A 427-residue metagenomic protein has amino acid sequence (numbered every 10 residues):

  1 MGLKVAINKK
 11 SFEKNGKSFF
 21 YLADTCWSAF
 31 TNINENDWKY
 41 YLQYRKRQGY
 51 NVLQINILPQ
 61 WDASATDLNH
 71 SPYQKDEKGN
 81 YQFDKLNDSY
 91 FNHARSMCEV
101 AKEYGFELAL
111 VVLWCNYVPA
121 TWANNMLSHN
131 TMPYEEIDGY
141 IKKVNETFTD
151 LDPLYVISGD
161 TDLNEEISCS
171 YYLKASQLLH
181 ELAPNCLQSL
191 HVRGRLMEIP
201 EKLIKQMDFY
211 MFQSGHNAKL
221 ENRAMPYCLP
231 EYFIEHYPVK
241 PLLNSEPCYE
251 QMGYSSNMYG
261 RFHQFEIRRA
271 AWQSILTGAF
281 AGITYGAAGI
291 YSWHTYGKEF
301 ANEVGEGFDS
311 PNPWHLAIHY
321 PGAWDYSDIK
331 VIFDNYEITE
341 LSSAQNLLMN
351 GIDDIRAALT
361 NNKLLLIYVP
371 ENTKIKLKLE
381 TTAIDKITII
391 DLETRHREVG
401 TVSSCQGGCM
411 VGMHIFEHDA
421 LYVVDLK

Functional and structural regions predicted by a protein language model:
M1-Q48, K363, I375-G400, H414-K427: Non-catalytic accessory regions flanking glycosidase/transglycosidase catalytic cores in CAZymes
G2-E221: Active-site mouth of glycoside hydrolases
L42, C98, N145, S176 (+3 more regions): Short amphipathic alpha-helical segments and helix-helix/interface helices
Q48-G49, Y104, D150-L151, Q206 (+4 more regions): Structured helix-beta-strand junction loops
Y155, G159, S245, I390: Active-site flanking residues adjacent to catalytic metal/cofactor-binding acidic residues
I204, F209-Y296: Catalytic-core region of carbohydrate-active enzymes that cleave or remodel glycosidic bonds
E250-M252, I267-V399, F416-K427: Aromatic- and carboxylate-lined catalytic core of secreted/periplasmic carbohydrate-active enzymes
